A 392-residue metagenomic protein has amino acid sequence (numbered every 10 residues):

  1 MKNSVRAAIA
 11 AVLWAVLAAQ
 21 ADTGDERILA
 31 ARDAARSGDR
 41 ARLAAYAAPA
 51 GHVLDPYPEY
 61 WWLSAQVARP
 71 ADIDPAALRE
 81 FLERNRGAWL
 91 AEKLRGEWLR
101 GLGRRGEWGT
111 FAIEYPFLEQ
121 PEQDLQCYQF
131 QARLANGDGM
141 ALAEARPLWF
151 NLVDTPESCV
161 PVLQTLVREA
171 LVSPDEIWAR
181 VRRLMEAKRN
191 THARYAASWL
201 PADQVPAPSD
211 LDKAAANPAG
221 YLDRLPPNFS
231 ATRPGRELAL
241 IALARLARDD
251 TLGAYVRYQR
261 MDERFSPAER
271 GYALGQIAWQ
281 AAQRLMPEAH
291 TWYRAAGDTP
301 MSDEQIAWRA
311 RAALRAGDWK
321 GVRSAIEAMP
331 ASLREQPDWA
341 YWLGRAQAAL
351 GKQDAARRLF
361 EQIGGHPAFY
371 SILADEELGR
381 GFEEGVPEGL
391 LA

Functional and structural regions predicted by a protein language model:
M1-I9: Bacterial N-terminal signal peptides that target proteins for export
A11-A21: Hydrophobic h-region of N-terminal signal peptides that target proteins for export in Gram-negative bacteria
A21-A392: Extracytoplasmic and endomembrane cell-envelope/extracellular-matrix remodeling and assembly machinery
